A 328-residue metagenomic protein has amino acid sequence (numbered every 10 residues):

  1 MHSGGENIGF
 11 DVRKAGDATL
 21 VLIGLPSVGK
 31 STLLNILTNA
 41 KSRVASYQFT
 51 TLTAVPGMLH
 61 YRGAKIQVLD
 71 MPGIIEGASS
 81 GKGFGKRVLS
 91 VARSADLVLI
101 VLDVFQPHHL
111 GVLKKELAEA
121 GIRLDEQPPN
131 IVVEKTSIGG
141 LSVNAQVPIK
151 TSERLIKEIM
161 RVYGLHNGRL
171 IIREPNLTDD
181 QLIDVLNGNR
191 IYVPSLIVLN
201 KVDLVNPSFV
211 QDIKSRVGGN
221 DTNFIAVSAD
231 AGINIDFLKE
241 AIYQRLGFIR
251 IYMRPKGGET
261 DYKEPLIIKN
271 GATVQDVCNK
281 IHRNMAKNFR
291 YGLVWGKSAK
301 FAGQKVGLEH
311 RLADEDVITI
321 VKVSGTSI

Functional and structural regions predicted by a protein language model:
M1-A18, I23, V28, L34 (+1 more regions): C-terminal-of-GTPase-core extension/linker across diverse P-loop GTPases
M1-T151: Conserved G1/Walker A P-loop phosphate-binding module
